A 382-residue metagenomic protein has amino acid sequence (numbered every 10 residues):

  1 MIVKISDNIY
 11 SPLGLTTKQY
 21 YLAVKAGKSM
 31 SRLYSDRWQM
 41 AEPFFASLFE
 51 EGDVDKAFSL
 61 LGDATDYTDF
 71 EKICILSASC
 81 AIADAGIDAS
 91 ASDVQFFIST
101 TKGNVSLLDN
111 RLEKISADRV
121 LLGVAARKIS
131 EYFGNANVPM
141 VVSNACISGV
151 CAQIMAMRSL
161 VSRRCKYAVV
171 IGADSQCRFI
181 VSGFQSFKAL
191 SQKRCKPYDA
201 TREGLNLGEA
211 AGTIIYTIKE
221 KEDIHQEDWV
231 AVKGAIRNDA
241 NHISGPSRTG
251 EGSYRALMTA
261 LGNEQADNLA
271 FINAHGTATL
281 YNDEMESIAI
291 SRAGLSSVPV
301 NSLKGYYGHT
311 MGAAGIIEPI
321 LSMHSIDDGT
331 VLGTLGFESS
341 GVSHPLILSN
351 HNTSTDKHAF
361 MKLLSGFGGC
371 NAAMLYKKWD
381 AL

Functional and structural regions predicted by a protein language model:
M1-N137, C177, A189-N206, G212-L382: Conserved "HGTGT" condensation-loop signature of ketosynthase/thiolase-family condensing enzymes that catalyze
V141-C146: Short beta->alpha junction loops
G149: Short conserved active-site loop signatures built around small residues
M157-V161, Q265: Non-catalytic positions within long, well-ordered alpha-helices that form the structural scaffold/packing of enzyme
R164-K166: Alpha-to-beta junction loops
